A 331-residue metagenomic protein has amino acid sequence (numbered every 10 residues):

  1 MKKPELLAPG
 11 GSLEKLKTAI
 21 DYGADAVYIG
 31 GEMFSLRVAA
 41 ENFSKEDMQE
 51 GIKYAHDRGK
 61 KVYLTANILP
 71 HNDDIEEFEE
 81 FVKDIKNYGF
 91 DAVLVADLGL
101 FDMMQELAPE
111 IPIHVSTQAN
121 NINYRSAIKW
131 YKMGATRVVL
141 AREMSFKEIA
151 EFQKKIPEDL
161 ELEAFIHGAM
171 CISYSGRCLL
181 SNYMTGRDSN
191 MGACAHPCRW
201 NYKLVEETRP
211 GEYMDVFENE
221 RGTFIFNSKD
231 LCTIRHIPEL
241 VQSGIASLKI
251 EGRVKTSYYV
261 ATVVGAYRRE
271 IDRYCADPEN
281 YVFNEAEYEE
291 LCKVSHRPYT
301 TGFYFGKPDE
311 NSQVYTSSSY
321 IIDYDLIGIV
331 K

Functional and structural regions predicted by a protein language model:
M1-D21, A26-I29, M33, G51-I52 (+5 more regions): Surface-exposed amphipathic alpha-helical tracts and adjacent flexible/coil segments at the periphery of soluble enzymes
R37-Y54: Glycine-rich, positively charged N-terminal anion/phosphate-binding segment
G99-L100: Alpha-helix capping/helix-boundary segments
A108: Conserved phosphotransfer cores of two-component systems
I122: Active-site PLP-lysine loop of aminotransferase-like
